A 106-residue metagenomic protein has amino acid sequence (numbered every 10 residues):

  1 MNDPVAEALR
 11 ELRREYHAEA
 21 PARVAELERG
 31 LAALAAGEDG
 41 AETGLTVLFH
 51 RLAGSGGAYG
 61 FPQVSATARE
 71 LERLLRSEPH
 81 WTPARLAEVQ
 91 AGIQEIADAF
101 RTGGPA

Functional and structural regions predicted by a protein language model:
N2-G44, P83-G104: Long, amphipathic alpha-helical coiled-coil segments characteristic of histidine-phosphotransfer scaffolds
D39-S77: Extended, amphipathic alpha-helices with heptad-repeat/coiled-coil or helix-bundle character that serve as
